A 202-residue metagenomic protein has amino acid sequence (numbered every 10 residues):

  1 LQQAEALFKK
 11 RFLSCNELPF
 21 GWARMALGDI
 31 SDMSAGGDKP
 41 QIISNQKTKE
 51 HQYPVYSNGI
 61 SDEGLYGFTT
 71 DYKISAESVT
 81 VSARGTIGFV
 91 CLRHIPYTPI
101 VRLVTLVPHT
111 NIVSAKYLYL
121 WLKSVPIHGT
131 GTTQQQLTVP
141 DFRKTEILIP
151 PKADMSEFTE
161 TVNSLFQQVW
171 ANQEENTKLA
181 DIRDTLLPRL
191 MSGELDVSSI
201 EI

Functional and structural regions predicted by a protein language model:
L1-P40, Q46-S61, L148-V197: Non-catalytic DNA-recognition/assembly elements of restriction-modification systems
A23-P150, E201-I202: DNA target-recognition domains and sequence-specific DNA-contacting regions of bacterial/archaeal
